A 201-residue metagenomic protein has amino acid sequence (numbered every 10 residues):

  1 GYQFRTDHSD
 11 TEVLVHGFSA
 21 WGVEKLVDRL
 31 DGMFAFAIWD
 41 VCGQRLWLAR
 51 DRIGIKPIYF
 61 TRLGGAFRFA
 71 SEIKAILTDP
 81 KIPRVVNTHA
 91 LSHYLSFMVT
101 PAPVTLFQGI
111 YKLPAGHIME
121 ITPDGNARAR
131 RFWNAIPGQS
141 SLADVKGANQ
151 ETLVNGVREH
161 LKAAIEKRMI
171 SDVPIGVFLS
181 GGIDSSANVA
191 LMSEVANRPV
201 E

Functional and structural regions predicted by a protein language model:
G1-E201: Cysteine-centered catalytic environments shared across enzyme families
